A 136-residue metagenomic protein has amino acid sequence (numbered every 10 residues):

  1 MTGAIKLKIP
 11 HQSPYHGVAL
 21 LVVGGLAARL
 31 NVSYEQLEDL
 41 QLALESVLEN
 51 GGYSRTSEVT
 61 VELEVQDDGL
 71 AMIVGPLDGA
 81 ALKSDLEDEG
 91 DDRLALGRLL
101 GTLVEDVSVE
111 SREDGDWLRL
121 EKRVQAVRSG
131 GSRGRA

Functional and structural regions predicted by a protein language model:
M1-I5, N50-A136: Conserved beta-strand-loop-beta-strand hairpin that lines the nucleotide-binding pocket of ATP/GTP-utilizing enzymes
M1-L42, G130-A136: Bergerat-fold GHKL ATPase/HATPase_c domain
A27-L30, L48, D85: Alpha-helix boundary/interfacial micro-motifs
S33-E58: Conserved ATP-binding N-box helix of the HATPase_c
